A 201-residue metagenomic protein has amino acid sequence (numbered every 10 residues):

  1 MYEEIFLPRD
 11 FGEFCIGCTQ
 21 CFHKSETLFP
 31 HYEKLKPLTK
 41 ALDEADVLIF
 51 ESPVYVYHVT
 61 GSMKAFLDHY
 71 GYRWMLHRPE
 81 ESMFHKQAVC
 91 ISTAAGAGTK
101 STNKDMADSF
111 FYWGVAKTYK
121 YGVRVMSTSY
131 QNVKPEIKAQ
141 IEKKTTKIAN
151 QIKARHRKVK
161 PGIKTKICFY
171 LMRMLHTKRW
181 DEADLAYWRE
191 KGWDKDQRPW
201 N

Functional and structural regions predicted by a protein language model:
M1-P79, T118, A139-N201: N-terminal beta1-alpha1-beta2 submodule of the flavodoxin-like/Rossmannoid cofactor-binding fold
V59-S62, S101-T102, V133: Residues at alpha-helix caps and immediate loop-helix transition turns in enzyme cores, especially N- and C-cap
P79-G122: Short, glycine-/small-residue-rich phosphate/pyrophosphate-handling segment
R124-T128: Active-site rim beta-loop-alpha module in soluble metabolic enzymes
Y130-E136: A short acidic/glycine-rich loop-to-helix N-cap element
